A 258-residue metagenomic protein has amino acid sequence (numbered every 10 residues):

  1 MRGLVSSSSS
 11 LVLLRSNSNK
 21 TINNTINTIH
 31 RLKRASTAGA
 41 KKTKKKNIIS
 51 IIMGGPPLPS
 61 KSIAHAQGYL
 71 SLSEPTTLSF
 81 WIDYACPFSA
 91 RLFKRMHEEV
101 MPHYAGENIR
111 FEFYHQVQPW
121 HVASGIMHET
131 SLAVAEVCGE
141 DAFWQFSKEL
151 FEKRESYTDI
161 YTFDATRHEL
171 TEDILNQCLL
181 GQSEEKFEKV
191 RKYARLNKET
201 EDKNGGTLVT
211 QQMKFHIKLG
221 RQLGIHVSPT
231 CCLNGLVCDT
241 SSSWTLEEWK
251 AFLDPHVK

Functional and structural regions predicted by a protein language model:
M1-L14: N-terminal chloroplast transit peptides
R2-L4, L32-G125, Q211-G224, H256-K258: Extracytoplasmic thiol/disulfide redox context detector
S6-S7, I22-T25, K186-F187: Short amphipathic alpha-helical segments that mediate assembly, nucleic-acid/protein binding, or membrane association
S7-S9, S18, S36-T37: Serine/threonine-rich intrinsically disordered cytosolic regulatory regions enriched for phosphorylation sites
L11-L13, I29-L32: N-terminal chloroplast transit peptides
N17-N19, N23-H30, N47: Intrinsic-disorder-associated, low-complexity terminal segments enriched in Asp/Asn/His/Tyr and depleted of Lys/Arg
P56-P57, E74-D83, A90-P102, T171-K258: C-terminal cap of thioredoxin/glutaredoxin-like
S79-Y84, A90-L180: Structural alpha/beta surface segment adjacent to cysteine/selenocysteine redox centers across thiol/disulfide enzymes
